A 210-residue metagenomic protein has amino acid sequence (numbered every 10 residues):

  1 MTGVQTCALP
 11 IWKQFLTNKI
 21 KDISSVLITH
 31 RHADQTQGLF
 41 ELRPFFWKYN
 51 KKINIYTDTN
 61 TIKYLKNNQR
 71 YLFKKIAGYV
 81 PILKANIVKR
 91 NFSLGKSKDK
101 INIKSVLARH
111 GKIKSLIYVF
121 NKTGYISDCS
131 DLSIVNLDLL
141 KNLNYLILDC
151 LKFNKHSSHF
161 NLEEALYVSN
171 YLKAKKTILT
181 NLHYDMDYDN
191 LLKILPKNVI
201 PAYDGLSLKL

Functional and structural regions predicted by a protein language model:
V4-N18, K84-V135, D204-L210: Core dinuclear metal-dependent hydrolase active-site scaffold
Q5, T29, I126-S127, L148 (+1 more regions): Active-site flanking residues adjacent to catalytic metal/cofactor-binding acidic residues
Q5-T57, L143-N144: Active-site metal-binding motif and surrounding structural segment of the metallo-beta-lactamase
I11, D34, K63, N154 (+1 more regions): Glycine-rich nucleotide phosphate-binding loop and flanking beta-alpha elements of Rossmann-like dinucleotide-binding
D22-I28, I76-P81, V199-Y203: Short hydrophobic/aromatic-enriched beta-strand-loop microsegments
S25, K122-Y125, N144-Y145, K176: Structural motif
Y49-I53, T61-I87: Active-site neighborhood of divalent metal-dependent phosphoester bond hydrolases
S133-L210: Binuclear metal-ion centers of metallo-dependent hydrolases, dominated by the metallo-beta-lactamase
